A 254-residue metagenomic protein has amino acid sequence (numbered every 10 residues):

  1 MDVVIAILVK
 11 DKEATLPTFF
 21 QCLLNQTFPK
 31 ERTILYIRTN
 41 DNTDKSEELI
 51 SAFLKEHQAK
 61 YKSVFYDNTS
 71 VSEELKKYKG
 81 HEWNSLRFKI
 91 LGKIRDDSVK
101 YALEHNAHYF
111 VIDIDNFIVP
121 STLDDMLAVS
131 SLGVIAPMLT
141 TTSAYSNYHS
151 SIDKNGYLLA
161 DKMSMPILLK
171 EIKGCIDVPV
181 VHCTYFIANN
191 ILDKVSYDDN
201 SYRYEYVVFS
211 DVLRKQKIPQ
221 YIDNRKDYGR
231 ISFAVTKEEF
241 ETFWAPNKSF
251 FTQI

Functional and structural regions predicted by a protein language model:
D2-I7, C22-L23, T33-R38: Hydrophobic targeting segments
K12-Q26, L49: Short, well-formed alpha-helical segments that are part of the catalytic scaffolds of diverse glycosyltransferases
Q21-R32, N42, E56: Short, acidic, metal-binding catalytic loop of nucleotide-sugar glycosyltransferases
E31-D41, F65-S70: Short beta-strand/loop segment that forms part of the nucleotide-sugar
D44-F53: Acidic helix N-cap motif at the loop->helix transition within catalytic regions of sugar-transfer enzymes
A52-N106: Active-site-proximal specificity loops/subdomain of glycosyltransferases
V99, I112, F117-D198: Conserved catalytic core of nucleotide-sugar-dependent glycosyltransferases
I172-Y185, N189-I254: C-terminal catalytic/acceptor-binding lobe
